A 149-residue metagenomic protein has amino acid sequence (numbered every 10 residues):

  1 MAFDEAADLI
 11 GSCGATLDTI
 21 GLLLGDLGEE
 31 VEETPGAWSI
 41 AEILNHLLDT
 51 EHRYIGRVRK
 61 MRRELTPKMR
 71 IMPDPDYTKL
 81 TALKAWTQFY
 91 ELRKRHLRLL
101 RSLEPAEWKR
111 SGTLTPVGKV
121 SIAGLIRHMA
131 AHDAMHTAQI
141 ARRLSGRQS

Functional and structural regions predicted by a protein language model:
M1-D4, W38, L80, L103 (+1 more regions): Short coil/turn linker and secondary-structure boundary residues
M1-G11, T50-R93, K109, S145-S149: Short, helix-capping/interhelical loops that line the mouth of catalytic, cofactor-, or ligand-binding pockets
I10, G14-L17, G21, A37 (+6 more regions): Generic structural concept
G14-G25, H52-R59, Y90-E104, A134-L144: Structural signal for well-ordered, non-membrane alpha-helices
L27-E32, T81: Short helix-to-loop capping/linker segments positioned immediately adjacent to catalytic or ligand/cofactor-binding
E30-I71, S111-S149: Short, contiguous alpha-helical
E104-R110: Transmembrane alpha-helical segments of integral membrane proteins
